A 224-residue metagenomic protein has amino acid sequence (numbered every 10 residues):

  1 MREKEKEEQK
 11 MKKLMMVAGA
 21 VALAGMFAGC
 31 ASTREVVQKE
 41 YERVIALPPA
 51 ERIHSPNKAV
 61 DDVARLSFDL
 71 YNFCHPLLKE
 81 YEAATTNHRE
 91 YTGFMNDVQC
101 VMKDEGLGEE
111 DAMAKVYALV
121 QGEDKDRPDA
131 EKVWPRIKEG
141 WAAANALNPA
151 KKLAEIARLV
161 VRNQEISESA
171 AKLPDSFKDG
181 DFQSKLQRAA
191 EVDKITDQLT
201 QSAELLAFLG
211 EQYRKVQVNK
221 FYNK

Functional and structural regions predicted by a protein language model:
M1-K10: Short, Lys/Arg-enriched N-terminal segments with co-localized hydrophobic residues within the first ~10-30 amino acids
K10-M11, L186: Intrinsically disordered, low-complexity sequence elements enriched in Ser/Thr/Gly/Pro
L14-L23: Sec-dependent N-terminal signal peptides
M26-G29: C-terminal motif of bacterial Sec signal peptides marking the signal peptidase cleavage site
A31-Y117: Immediate post-signal-peptide N-terminus of mature secreted/exported proteins
A84-Y91, M95, C100-K224: Extended amphipathic alpha-helical interaction segments
